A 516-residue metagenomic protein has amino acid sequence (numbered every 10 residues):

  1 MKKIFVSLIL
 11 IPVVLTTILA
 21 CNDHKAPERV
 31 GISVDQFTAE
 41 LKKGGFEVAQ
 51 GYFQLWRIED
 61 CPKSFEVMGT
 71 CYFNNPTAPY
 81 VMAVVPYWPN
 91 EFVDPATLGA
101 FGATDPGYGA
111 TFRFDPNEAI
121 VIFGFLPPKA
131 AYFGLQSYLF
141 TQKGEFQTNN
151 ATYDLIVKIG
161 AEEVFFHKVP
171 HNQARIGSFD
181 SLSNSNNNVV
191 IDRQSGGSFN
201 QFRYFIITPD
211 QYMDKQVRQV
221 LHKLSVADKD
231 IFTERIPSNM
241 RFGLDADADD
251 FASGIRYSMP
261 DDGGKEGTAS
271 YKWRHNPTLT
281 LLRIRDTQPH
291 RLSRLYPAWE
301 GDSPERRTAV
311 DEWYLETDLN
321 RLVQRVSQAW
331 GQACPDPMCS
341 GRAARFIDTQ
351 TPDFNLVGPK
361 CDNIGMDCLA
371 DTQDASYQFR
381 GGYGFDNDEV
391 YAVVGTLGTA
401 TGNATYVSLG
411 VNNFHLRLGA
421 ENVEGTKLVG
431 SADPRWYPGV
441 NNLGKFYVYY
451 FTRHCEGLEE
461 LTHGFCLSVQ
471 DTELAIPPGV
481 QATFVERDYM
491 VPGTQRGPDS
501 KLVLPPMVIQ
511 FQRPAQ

Functional and structural regions predicted by a protein language model:
M1-L8: Bacterial N-terminal signal peptides that target proteins for export
P12-L15: Alpha-helical transmembrane segments
T17-A20: C-terminal motif of bacterial Sec signal peptides marking the signal peptidase cleavage site
N22-H24: Bacterial signal peptide processing site
P27-Q516: A compositional/structural signature for long, glycine/proline-rich flexible linkers and loops on extracytoplasmic
